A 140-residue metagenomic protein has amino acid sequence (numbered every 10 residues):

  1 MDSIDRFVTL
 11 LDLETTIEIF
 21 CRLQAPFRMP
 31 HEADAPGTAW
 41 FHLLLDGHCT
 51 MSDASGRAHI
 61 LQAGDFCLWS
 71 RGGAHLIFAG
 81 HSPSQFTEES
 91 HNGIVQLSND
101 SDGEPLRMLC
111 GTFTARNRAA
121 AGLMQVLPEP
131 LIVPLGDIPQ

Functional and structural regions predicted by a protein language model:
M1-L61, D65-F66, R71-D100, R118: Generic protein-terminus/edge-of-domain signal
I94-Q140: Alpha-helical bundle regulatory/interaction domains
